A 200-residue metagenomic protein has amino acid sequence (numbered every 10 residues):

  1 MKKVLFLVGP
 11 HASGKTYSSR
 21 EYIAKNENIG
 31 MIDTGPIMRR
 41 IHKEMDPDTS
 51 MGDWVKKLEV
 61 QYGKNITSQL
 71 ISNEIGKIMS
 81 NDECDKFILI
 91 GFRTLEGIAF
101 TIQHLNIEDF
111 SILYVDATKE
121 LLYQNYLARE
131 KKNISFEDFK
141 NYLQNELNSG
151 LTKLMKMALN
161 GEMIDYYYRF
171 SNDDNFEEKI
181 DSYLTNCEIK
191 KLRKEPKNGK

Functional and structural regions predicted by a protein language model:
P10: P-loop (Walker A) phosphate-binding loop of NTP-binding proteins
S13: ATP-binding Walker
T16: Walker A/P-loop
N28-M31, I112, M163-R169: Conserved beta-strand scaffold positions in the cores of enzyme catalytic domains, especially in NTP/NDP-utilizing
G30-I88, F92-F100: ATP-dependent small-molecule kinase phosphotransfer cores that center on conserved nucleotide phosphate-binding segments
I90-G91, I107-E130: Conserved phosphate-donor/acceptor-positioning beta-strand/loop module used by diverse small-molecule
L127-G199: Small-molecule kinase domains that catalyze NTP-dependent phosphoryl transfer to phosphate-bearing small molecules
